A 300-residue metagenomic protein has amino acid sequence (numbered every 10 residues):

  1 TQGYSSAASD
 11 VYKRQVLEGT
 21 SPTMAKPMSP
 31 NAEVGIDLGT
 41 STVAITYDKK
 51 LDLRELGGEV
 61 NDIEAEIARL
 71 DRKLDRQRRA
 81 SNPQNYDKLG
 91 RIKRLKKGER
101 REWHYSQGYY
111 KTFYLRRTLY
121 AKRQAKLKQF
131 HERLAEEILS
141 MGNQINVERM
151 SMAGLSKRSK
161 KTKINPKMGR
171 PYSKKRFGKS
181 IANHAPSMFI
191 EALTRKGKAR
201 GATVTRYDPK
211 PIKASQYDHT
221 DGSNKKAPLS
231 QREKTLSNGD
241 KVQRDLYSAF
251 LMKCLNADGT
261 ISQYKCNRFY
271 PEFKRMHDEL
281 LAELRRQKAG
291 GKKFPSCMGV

Functional and structural regions predicted by a protein language model:
T1-A8, Y12: Single conserved hydrophobic/aromatic residue that forms the stacking wall/gate of nucleotide- or nucleobase-binding
K13-V300: Positively charged, helix-rich recognition surfaces that bind polyanionic ligands
